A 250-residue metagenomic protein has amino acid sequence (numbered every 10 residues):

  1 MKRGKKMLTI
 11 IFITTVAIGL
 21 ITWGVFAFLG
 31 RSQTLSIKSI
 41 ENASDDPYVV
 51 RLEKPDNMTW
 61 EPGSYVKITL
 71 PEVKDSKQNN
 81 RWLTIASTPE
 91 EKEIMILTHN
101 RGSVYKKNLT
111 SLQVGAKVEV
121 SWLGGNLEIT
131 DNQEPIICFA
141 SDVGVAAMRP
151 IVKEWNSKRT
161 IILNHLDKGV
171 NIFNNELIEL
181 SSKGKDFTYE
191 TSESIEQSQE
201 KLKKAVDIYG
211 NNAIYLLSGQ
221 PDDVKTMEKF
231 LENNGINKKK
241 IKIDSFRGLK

Functional and structural regions predicted by a protein language model:
K2-T14: Feature marks short, highly hydrophobic, charge-poor N-terminal signal-anchor/signal peptide-like helices that anchor
I10-I13, W23, F28-G30, V104-K250: FNR/FR-type flavoprotein reductase catalytic core
T22-V114, D167-G169: Ferredoxin-reductase
